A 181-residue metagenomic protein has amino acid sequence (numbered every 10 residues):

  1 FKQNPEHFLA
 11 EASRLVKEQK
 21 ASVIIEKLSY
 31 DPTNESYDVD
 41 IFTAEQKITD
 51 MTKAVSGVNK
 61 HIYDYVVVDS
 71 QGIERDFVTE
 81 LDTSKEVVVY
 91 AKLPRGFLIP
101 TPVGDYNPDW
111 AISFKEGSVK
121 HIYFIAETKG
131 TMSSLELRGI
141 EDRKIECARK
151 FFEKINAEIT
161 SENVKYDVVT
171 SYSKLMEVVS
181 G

Functional and structural regions predicted by a protein language model:
F1-Y106, S113-G181: Intrinsically disordered, low-complexity, repeat-rich regions that form long N- or C-terminal tails or large
